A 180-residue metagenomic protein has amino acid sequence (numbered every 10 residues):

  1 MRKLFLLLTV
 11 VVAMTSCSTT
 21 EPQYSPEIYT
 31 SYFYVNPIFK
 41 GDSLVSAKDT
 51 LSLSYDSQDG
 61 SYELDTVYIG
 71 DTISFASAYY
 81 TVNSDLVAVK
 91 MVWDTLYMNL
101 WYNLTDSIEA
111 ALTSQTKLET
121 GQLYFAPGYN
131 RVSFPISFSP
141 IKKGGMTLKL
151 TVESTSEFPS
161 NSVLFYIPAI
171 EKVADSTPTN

Functional and structural regions predicted by a protein language model:
M1-L4: Positively charged n-region of N-terminal signal peptides that target proteins for export
V10-V11, Y79: Short, linear, compositionally biased motifs with a strong N-terminal bias
V12-S16: C-terminal motif of bacterial Sec signal peptides marking the signal peptidase cleavage site
S18-E21: Bacterial signal peptide processing site
Q23-S25: Cross-kingdom Sec-pathway N-terminal secretion signals
I28-N180: First exposed extracellular module after export/assembly in secreted or surface-exposed proteins
